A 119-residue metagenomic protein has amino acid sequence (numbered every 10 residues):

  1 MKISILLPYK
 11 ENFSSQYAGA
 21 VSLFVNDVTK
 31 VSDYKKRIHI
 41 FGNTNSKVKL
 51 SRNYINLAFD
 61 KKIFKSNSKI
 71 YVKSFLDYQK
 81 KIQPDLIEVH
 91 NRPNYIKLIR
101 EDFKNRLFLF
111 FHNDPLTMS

Functional and structural regions predicted by a protein language model:
M1-I3: Extreme N-terminal starter segment of soluble prokaryotic enzymes
Y9-S15, F24-N67: N-terminal strand-loop element at the rim of the active site of nucleotide-sugar-dependent glycosyltransferases
G19-A20: Glycine-centered tight-turn and secondary-structure capping sites
S46-L50, N94-K97, L116-M118: Short, charged/polar "capping" segments at the starts of alpha-helices and the immediately preceding loops
K62-L86: An amphipathic, basic-hydrophobic alpha-helix
V89-N94, F111: Short His-centered aromatic/hydrophobic patch
N105-S119: Nucleotide-sugar donor phosphate/pyrophosphate-binding loop at the beta->alpha transition of glycosyltransferases
